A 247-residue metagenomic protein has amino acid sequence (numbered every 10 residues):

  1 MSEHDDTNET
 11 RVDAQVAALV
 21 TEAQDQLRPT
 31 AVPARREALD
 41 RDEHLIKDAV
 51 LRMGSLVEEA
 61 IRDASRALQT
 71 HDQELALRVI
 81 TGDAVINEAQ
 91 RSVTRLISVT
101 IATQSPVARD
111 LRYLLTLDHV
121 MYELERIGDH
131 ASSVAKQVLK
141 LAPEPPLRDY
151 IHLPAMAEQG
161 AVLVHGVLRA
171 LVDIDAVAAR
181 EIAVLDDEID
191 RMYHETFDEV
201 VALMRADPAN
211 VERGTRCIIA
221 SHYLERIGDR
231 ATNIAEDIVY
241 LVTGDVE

Functional and structural regions predicted by a protein language model:
M1-E247: Cytosolic, long alpha-helical scaffolding segments
